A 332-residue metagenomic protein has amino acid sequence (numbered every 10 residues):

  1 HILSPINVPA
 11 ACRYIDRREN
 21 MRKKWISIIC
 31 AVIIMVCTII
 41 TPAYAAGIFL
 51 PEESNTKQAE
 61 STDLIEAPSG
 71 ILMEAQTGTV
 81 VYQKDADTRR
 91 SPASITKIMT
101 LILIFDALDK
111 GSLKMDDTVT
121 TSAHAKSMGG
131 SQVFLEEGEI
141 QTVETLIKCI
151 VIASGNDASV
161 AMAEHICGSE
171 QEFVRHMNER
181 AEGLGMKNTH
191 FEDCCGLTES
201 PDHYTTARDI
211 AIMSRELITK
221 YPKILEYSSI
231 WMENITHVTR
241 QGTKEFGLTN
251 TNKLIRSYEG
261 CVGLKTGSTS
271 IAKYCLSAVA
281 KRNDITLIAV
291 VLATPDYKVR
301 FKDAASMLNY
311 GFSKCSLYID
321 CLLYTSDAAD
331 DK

Functional and structural regions predicted by a protein language model:
H1-N20: Short, Lys/Arg-enriched N-terminal segments with co-localized hydrophobic residues within the first ~10-30 amino acids
R17, A43-R208, S214-T219: Active-site-adjacent loops and short helices of periplasmic peptidoglycan-processing enzymes
R22-K23, S27, S326: Residue-level signal for protein termini and structural transition zones
W25-Y44: Sec-dependent N-terminal signal peptides of Gram-positive bacterial secreted proteins and lipoproteins
C30, E66, M115, T249-N250: A generic structural signal for well-ordered coil/turn residues at beta-strand boundaries that shape enzyme active-site
C37-T38, S112, E170, I235-T236: A short hydrophobic/aromatic micro-motif that marks alpha-helical segments and, especially, helix-coil
M186-H190, T198-S326: Domain-terminus/edge residues, biased toward the C-terminal soluble/receptor-binding domains of extracytoplasmic
D327-K332: A short, hydrophobic C-terminal helix/tail in secreted or cell-surface proteins
